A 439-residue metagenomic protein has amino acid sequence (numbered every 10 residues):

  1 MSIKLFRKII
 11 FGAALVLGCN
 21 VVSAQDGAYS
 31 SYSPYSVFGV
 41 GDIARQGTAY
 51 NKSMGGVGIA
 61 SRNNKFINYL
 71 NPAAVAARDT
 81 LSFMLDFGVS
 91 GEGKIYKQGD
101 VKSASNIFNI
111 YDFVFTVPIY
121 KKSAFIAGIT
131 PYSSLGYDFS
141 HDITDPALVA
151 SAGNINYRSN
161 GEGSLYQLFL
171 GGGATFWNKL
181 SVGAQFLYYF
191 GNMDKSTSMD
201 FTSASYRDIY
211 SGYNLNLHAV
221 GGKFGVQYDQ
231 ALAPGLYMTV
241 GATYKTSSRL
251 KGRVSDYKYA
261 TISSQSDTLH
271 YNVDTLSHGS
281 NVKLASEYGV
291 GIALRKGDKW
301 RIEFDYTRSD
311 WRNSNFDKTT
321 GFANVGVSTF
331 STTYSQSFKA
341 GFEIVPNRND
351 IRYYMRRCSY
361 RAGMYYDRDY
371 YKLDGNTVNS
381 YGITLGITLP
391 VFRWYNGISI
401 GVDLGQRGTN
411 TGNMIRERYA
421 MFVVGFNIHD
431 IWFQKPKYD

Functional and structural regions predicted by a protein language model:
M1-A28: Bacterial Sec-dependent N-terminal signal peptides
V16, N20, S61, D79-S82 (+4 more regions): Short secondary-structure junctions and interdomain/linker hinges
V21-S133: N-terminal, post-signal peptide beta-strand-biased segments of exported outer-membrane/organellar beta-barrel and other
Q25-S53, K122-D439: Outer-membrane beta-barrel porins/channels
